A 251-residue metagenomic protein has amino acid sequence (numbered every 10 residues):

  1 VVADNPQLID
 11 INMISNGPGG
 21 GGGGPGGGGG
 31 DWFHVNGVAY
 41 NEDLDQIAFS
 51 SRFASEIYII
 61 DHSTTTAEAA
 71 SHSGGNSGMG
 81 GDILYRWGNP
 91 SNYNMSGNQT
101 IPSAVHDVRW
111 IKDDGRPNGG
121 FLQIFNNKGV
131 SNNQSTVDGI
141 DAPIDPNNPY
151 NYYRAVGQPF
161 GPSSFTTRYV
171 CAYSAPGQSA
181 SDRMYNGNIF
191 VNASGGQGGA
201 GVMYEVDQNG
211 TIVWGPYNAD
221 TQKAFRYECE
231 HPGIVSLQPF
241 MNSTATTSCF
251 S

Functional and structural regions predicted by a protein language model:
V1-S251: Histidine-/acidic-rich catalytic cores in large beta-rich domains
